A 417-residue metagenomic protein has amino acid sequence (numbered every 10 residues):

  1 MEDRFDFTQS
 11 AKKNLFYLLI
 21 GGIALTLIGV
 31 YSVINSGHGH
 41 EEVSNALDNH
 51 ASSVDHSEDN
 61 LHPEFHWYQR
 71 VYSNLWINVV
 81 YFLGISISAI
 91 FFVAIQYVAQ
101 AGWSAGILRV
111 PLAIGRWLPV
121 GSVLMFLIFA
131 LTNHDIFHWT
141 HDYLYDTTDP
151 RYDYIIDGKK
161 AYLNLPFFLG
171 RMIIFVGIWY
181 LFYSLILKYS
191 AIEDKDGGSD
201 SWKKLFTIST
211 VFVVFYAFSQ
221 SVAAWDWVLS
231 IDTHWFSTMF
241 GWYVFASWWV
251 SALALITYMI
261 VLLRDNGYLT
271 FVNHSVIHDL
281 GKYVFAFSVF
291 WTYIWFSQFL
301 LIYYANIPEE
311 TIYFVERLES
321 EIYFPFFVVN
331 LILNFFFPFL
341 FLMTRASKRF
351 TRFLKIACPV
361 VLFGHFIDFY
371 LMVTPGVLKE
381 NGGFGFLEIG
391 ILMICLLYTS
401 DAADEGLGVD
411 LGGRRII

Functional and structural regions predicted by a protein language model:
E2-F7, S32-I77, A105, R109 (+6 more regions): Membrane-interface interhelical loops and short amphipathic "cap" helices that link adjacent transmembrane segments
D6-I20, L108-V123, K203-T210, H278-Y283: Alpha-helical transmembrane segments and their helix-start/interface "positive-inside/aromatic belt" motifs in integral
K12-L15, K159, N164-F327: Long, contiguous internal "core" modules enriched in hydrophobic/ aromatic residues
G37, I87-S104, A113-I192: Transmembrane-helix bundle segments that line or gate the permeation/cavity pathway in multi-pass membrane proteins
P325-F339, M343-F350: Extended C-terminal subregions enriched in glycine
F353-F363: Central hydrophobic cores of alpha-helical transmembrane segments in multi-pass integral membrane proteins
Y398-E405: Conserved small/polar residues in nucleotide/adenosyl-binding loops
V409-I417: Hydrophobic alpha-helical segments, chiefly the membrane-spanning helices and signal/signal-anchor peptides
